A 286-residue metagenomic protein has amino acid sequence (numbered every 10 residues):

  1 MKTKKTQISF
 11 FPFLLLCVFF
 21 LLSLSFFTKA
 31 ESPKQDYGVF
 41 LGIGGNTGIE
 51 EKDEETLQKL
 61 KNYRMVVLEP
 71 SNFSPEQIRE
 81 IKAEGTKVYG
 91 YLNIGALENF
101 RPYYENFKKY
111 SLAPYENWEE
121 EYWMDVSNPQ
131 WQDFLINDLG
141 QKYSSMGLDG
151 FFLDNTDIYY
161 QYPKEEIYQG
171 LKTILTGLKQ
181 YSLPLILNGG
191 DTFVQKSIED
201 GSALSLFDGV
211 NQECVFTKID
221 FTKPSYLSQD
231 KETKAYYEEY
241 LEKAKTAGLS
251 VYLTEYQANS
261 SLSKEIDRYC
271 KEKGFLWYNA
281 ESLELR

Functional and structural regions predicted by a protein language model:
M1-K2, F26: Short, low-complexity interaction segments enriched in Ser/Thr/Pro/Gly
T3-L14: Bacterial N-terminal signal peptides that target proteins for export
L14-S23: Bacterial N-terminal signal peptides
L24-S32: Sec-dependent signal peptide cleavage junction
E31-R286: Glycan-processing catalytic domains of CAZymes
